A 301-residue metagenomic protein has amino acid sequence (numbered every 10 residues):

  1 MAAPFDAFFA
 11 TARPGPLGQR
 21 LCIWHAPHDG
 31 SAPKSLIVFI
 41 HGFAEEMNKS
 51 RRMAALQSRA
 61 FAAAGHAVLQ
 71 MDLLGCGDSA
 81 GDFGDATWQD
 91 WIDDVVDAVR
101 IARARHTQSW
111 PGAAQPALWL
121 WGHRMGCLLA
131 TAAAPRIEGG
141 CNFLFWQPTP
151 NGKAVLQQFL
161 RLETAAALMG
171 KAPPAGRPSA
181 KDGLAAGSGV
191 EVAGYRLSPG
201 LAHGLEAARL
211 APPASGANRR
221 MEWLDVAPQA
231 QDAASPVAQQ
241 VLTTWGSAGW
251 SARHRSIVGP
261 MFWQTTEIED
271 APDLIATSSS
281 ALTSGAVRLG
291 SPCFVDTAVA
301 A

Functional and structural regions predicted by a protein language model:
M1-S35, T297-A298: N-terminal cap/lid segment of alpha/beta-hydrolase-fold proteins
A26-D72: Short, surface-exposed "cap/lid" segments of acyl-processing enzymes
F43, A67, D72-G77, T149 (+1 more regions): Short beta-to-alpha linker loops that shape the active-site pocket of alpha/beta-hydrolase fold enzymes
M53-A54, D82-W88, I268-E269: Short glycine-enriched, charge-decorated loop/helix-capping segments at active-site entrances that position
C76-W110, A114-Q115: Catalytic nucleophile-loop/oxyanion-hole region of alpha/beta-hydrolase and closely related hydrolase-like folds
W119-A130, Q147: Gly/Ala-rich beta-loop-alpha elbow adjacent to hydrolase catalytic centers
A132-R136: Active-site signature of alpha/beta-hydrolase-fold catalytic machinery across serine- and Asp/Cys-nucleophile hydrolases
I137-I275, S279: The alpha/beta-hydrolase serine catalytic core
